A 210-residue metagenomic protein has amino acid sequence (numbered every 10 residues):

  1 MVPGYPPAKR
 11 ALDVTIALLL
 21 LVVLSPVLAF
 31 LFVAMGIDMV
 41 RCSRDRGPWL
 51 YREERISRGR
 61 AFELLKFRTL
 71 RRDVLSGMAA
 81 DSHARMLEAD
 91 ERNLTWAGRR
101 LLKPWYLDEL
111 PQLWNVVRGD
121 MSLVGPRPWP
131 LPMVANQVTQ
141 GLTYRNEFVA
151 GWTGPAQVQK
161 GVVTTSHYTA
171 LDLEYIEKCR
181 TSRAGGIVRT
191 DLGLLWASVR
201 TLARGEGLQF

Functional and structural regions predicted by a protein language model:
V2-D73, G185-F210: A hydrophobic, helix-centered structural microdomain
V14, N93-L94: N-terminal alpha-helical segment
L20, G98-L102, W114, W196: Non-transmembrane alpha-helical segments in soluble domains of secreted/periplasmic/extracellular proteins
G47-N93, T153-Y175: Short, glycine-rich, amphipathic interfacial segments at transmembrane boundaries or analogous
T95-W96, I187: Residue-level signal for threonine
A97-W105, R180-R183: Short, well-ordered beta-strand elements within core beta-sheets of diverse protein domains
P111-F210: Hydrophobic structural segments characteristic of membrane proteins
